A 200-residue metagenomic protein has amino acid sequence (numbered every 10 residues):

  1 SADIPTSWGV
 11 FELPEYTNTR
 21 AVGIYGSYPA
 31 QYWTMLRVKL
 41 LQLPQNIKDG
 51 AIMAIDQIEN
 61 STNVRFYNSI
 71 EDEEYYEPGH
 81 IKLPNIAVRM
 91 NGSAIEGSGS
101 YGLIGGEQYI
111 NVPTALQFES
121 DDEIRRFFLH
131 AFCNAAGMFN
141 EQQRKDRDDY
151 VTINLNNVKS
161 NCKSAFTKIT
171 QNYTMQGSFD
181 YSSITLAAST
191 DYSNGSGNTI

Functional and structural regions predicted by a protein language model:
S1-I200: Zinc-dependent metalloendopeptidases
